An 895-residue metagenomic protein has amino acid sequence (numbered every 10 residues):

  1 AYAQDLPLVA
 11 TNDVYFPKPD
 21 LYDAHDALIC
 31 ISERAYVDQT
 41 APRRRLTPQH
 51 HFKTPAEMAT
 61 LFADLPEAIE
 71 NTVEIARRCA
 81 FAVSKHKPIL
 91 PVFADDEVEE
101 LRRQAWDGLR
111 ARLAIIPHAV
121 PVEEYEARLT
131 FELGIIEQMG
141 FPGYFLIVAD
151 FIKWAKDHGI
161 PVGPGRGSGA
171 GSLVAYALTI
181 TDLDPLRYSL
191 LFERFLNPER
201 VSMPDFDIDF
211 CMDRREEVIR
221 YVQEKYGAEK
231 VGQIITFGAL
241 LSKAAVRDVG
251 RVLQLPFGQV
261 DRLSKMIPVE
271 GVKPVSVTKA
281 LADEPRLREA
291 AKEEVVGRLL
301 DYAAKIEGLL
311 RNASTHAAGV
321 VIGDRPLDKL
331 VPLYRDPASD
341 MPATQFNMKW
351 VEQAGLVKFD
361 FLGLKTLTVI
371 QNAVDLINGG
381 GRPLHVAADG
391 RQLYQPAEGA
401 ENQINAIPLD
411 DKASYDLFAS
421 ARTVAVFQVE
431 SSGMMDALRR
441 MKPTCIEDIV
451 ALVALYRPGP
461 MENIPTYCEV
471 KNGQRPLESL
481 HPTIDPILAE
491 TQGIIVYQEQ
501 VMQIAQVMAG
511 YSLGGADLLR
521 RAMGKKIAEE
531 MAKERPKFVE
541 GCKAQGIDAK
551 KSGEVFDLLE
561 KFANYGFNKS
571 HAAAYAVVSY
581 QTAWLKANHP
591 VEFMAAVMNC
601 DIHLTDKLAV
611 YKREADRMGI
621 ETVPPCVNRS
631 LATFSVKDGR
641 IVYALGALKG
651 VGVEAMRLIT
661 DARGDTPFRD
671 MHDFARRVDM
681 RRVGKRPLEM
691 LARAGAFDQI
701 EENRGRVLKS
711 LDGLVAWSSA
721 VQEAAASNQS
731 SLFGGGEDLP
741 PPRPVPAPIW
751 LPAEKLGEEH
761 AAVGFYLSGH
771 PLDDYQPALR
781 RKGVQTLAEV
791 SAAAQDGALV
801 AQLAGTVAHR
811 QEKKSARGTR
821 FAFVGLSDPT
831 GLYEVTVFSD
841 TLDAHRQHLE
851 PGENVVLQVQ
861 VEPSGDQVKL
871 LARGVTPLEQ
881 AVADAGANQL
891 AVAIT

Functional and structural regions predicted by a protein language model:
A1-P7: Histidine/acidic residue-rich metal-binding segments in metalloenzymes
L8-N12, P164: Hydrophobic faces of well-ordered beta-strands that scaffold small-molecule active sites in alpha/beta enzyme cores
F16, P48-Q49, P91, D96-G390 (+1 more regions): Noncatalytic, beta-rich nucleic-acid-contacting surfaces in large DNA/RNA-processing enzymes
D20: Conserved functional hotspot residues or short segments at active or partner-binding sites across diverse domains
D23-E100, M671: Active-site or pore-adjacent capping/gating segments
